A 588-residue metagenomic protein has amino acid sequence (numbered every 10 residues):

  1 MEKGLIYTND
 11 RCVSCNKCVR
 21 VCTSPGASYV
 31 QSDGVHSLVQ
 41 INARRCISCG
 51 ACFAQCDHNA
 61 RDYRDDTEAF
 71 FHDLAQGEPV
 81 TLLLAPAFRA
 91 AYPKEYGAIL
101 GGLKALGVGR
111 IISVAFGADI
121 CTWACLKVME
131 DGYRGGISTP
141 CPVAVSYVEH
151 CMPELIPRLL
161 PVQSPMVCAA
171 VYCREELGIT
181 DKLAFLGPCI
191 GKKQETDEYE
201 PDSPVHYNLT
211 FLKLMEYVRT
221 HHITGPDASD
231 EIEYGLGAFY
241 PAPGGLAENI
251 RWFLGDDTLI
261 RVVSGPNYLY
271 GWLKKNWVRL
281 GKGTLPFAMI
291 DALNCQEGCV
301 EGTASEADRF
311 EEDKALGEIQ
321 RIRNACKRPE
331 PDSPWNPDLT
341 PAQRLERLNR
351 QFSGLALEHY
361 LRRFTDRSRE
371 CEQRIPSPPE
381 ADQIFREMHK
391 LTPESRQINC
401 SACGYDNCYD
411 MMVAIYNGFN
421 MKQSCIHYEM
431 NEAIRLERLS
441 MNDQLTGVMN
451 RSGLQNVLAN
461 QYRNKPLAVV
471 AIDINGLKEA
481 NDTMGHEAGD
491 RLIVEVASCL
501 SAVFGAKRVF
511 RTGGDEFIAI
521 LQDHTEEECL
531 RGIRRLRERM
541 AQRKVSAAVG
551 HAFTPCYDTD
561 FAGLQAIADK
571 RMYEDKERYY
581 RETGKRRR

Functional and structural regions predicted by a protein language model:
G4, V13-I41, I47, A51-T67 (+4 more regions): Iron-sulfur cluster-binding cysteine motifs and their immediate structural context in ferredoxin-like electron-transfer
T8, S14, C18, N42 (+4 more regions): Short metal-coordination and nucleic-acid-contact micro-motifs, chiefly zinc-binding Cys/His arrays
R64-R396, D406-N417: Iron-sulfur-associated redox domains of electron-transfer enzymes in respiratory and anaerobic energy metabolism
Y405, V413-Q444, S452-K465: Signal-transducing coiled-coil linker helices
M441, N450-A468, N475-A502, F510-G514 (+4 more regions): Conserved long alpha-helical elements within nucleotide-processing catalytic cores of c-di-GMP signaling and class III
A519-H524, F553-P555: Short beta-strand-to-loop capping motifs
L530-R537, A541, T554-R588: Catalytic-core segments of nucleotide cyclases and related cyclic-nucleotide turnover enzymes
R543-A548: PAS and PAS-like sensory/regulatory domains
